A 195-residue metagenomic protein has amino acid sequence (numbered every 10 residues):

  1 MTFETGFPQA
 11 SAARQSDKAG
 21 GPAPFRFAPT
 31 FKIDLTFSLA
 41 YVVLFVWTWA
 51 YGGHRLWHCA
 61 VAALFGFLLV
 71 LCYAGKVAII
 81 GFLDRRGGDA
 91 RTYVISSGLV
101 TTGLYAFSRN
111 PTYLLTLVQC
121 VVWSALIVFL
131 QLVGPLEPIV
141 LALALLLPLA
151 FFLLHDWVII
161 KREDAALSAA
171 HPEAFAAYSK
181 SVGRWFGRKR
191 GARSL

Functional and structural regions predicted by a protein language model:
M1-Y105, L114-L195: Membrane-anchoring alpha-helices and their flanking helix-loop junctions
N110-P111: Histidine-centered phosphotransfer motif of kinases
